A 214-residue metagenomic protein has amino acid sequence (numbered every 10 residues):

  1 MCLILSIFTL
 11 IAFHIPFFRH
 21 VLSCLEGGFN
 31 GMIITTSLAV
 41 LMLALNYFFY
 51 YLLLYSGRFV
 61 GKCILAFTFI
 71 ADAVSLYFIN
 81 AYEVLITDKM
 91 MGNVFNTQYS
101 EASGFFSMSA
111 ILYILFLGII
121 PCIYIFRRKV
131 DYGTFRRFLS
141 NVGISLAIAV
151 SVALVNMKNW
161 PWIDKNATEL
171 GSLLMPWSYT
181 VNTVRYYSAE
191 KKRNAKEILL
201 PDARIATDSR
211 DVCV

Functional and structural regions predicted by a protein language model:
M1-L173: Transmembrane and membrane-interface helices of multi-pass, inner-membrane envelope-modifying transferases
N156-V214: Membrane-interface segments at or immediately adjacent to transmembrane helices that form the boundary between
